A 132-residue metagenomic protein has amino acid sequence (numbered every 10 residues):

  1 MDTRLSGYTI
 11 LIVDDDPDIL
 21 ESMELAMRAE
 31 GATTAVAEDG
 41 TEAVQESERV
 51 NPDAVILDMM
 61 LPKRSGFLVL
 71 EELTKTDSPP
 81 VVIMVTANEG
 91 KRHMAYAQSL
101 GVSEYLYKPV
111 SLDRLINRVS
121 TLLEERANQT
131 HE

Functional and structural regions predicted by a protein language model:
M1-T9, D113-E132: Non-catalytic signal-transmission and effector/linker regions of two-component phosphorelay proteins
D16, M59-M60: The short loop immediately C-terminal to the conserved phospho-acceptor aspartate in CheY-like receiver
P17-A35: Two-component/phosphorelay signaling modules centered on CheY-like receiver
L20, P62, G90: The feature encodes the CheY-like receiver
D39-E42, S65-L68: Acidic catalytic/metal-coordinating carboxylates
L68, E89-E104, N117: Alpha4 helix (beta4-alpha4-beta5 surface) of REC/receiver domains from two-component response regulators
K108: A Lys-centered signature of the CheY-like receiver
